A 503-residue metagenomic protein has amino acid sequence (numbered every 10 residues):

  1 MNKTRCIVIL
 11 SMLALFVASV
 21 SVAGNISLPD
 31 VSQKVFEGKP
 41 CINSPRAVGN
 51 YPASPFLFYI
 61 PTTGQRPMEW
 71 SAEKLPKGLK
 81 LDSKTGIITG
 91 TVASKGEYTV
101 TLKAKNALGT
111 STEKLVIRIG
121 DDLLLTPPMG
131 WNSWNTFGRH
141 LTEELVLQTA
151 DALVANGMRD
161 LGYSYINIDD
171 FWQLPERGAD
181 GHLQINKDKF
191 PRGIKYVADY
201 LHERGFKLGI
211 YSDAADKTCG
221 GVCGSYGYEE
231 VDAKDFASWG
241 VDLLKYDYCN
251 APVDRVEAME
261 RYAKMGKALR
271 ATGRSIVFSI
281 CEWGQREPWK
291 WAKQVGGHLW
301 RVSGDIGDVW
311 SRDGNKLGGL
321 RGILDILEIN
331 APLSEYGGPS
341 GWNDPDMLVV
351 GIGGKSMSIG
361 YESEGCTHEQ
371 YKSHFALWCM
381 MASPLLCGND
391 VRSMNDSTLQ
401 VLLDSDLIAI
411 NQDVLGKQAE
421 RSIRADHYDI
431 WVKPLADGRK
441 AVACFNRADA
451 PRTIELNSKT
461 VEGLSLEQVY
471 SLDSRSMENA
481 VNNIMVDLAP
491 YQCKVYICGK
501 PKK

Functional and structural regions predicted by a protein language model:
P29, G109-G120: C-terminal edge beta-strand
P40-P67: Solvent-exposed, low-complexity, repeat-rich "mucin-like" stalks and linkers
G78-S94: Strand-loop-strand motifs at the edges of beta-sheets in extracellular beta-sandwich domains
N135, T149, L153-R255: Aromatic-lined carbohydrate-binding/catalytic grooves of carbohydrate-active enzymes
Y228-V231, V277-N389: Glycan-recognition surfaces
K372, W378-M381, L386-G388, R424-E462: Carbohydrate-binding surface patches
A480-K503: C-terminal beta-strand-rich structural cap/linker in extracellular carbohydrate-active enzymes
